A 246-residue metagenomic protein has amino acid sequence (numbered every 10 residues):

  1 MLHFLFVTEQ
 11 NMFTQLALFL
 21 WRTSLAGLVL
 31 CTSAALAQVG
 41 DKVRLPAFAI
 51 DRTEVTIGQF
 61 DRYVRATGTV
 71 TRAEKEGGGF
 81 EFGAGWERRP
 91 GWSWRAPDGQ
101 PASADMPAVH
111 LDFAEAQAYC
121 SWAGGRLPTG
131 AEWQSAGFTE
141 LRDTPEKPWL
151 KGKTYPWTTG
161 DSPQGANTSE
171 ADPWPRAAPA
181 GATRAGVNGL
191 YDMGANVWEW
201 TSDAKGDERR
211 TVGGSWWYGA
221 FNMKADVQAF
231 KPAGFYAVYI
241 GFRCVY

Functional and structural regions predicted by a protein language model:
L2-P97, F113-A114, T139-D143, Y239-Y246: Short, compositionally biased
V70, G77-A229, A233-V238: Functional-site microenvironments in short loops/helix caps that host divalent-cation chemistry
